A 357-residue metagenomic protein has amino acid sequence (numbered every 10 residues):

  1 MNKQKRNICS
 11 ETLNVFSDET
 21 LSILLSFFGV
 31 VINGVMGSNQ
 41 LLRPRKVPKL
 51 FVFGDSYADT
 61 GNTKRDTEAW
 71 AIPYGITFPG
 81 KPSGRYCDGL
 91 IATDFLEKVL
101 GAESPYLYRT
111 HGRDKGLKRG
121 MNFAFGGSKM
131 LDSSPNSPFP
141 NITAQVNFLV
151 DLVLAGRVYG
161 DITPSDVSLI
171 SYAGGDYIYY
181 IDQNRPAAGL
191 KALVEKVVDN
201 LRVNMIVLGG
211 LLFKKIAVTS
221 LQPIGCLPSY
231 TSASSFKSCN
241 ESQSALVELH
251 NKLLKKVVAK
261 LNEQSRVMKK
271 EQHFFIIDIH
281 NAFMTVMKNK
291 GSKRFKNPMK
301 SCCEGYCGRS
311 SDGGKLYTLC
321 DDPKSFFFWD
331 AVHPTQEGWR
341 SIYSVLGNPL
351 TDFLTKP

Functional and structural regions predicted by a protein language model:
N2-K3, C9-P357: Conserved active-site regions of diverse hydrolases
